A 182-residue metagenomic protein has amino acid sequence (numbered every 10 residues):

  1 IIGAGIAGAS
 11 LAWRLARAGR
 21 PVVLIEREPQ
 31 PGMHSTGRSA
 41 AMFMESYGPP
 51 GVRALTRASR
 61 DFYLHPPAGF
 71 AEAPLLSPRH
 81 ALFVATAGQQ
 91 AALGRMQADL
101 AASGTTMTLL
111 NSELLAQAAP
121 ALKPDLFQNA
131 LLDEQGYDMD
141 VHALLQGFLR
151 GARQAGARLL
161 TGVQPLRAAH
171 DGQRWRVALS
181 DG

Functional and structural regions predicted by a protein language model:
G3-A9, R27: Glycine-rich Rossmann-fold phosphate-binding loop(s) that bind the pyrophosphate of adenine dinucleotide cofactors
A12, A16, G151: Gly/Ala-rich phosphate-binding loop of Rossmann-like dinucleotide-binding domains, activating on the conserved
A16-T36: Glycine-rich FAD pyrophosphate-binding loop
A18, S103, Q154-A155: Conserved dinucleotide-binding and phosphotransfer motif residues
E26, N111-S112, T161-V163: Short loop/edge segments at beta-strand edges and connector loops that shape dinucleotide/nucleotide cofactor-binding
E28-Q30, L115, F148: Short beta-to-alpha linker loops that shape the active-site pocket of alpha/beta-hydrolase fold enzymes
A40-A118: Dinucleotide-binding Rossmann-like beta1-alpha1 core, especially the glycine-rich loop that anchors the ADP
L131-D181: Helical element adjacent to the flavin cofactor pocket in flavoenzyme catalytic cores
